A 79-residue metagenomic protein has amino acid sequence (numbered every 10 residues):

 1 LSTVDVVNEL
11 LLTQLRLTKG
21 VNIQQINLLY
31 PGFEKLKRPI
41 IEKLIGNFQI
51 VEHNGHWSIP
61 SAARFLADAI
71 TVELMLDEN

Functional and structural regions predicted by a protein language model:
L1-I45: Hydrophobic, secondary-structure "cap" segments at the distal end of domains
D5, Q25, S61, A69-I70: Solvent-exposed, flexible loop/coil residues
F33, K37, F48-Q49, A63-A67: Charge-rich, low-complexity amphipathic helices in intrinsically disordered tails/linkers adjacent to domains
I45-G55: A short, conserved structural fragment
H56-P60: Minor-groove-contacting beta-hairpin "wing" of winged helix-turn-helix DNA-binding domains
A63-N79: Short, amphipathic alpha-helical interaction segments positioned at domain boundaries
